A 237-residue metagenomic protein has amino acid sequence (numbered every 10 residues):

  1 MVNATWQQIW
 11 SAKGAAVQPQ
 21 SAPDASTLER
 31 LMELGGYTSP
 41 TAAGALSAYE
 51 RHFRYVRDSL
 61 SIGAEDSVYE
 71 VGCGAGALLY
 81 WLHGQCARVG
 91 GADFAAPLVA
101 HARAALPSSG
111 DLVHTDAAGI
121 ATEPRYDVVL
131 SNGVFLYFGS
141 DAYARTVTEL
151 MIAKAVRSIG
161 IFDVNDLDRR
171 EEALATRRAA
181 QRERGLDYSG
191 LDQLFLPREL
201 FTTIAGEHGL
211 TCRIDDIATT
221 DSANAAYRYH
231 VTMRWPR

Functional and structural regions predicted by a protein language model:
M1-G110, H114-A121, G160-R237: Class I (Rossmann-like) S-adenosyl-L-methionine-dependent methyltransferase catalytic domain, capturing the SAM-binding
R125: Short acidic/histidine-rich motifs immediately flanking catalytic phosphotransfer sites in two-component signaling
L130: A conserved beta-strand element that flanks and buttresses the S-adenosyl-L-methionine
G133-Y137: Short catalytic micro-motifs in class I SAM-dependent methyltransferases
F138-L150: A short, conserved alpha-helix within the catalytic core of class I
K154-I159: Short glycine-dipeptide loop
